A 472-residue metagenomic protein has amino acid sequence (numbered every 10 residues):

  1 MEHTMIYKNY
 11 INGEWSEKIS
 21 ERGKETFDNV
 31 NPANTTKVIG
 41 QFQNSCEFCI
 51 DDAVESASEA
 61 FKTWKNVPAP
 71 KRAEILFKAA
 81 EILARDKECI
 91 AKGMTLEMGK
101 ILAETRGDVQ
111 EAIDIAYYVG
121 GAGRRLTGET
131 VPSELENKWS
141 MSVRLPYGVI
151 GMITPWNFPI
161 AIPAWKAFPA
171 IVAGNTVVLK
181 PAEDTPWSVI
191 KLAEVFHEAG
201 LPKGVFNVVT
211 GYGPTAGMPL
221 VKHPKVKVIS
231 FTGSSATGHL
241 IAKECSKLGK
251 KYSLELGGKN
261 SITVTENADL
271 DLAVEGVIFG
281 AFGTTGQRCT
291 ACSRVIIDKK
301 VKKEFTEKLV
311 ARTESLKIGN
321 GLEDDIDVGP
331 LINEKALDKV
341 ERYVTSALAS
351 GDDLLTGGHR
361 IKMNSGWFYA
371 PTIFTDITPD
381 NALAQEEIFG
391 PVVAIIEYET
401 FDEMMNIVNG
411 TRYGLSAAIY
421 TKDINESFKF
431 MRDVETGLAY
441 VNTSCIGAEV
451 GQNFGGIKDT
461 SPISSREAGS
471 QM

Functional and structural regions predicted by a protein language model:
M1-Q41, E74, K78, L126-I153 (+4 more regions): Terminal low-complexity tails and localization/encapsulation signals of metabolic enzymes
T26, I39-S45, E59-N66, M152 (+6 more regions): Short, well-ordered beta-strand elements within core beta-sheets of diverse protein domains
T35-G40, V226, T263, K317 (+2 more regions): Conserved C-terminal structural/oligomerization subdomain of aldehyde/semialdehyde dehydrogenase
T35-L126, N137: Glycine-rich loop-to-alpha-helix module at the N-terminal edge of alpha/beta enzyme cores
T36, R72, M94, A116 (+9 more regions): Residue-level signal for inorganic ion chemistry
E59-N66, E81-E88, G99, D114 (+10 more regions): Generic secondary-structure signature for well-ordered alpha-helical cores
G128-L272, Y398: Rossmann-like NAD(P) dinucleotide-binding subdomain of oxidoreductase/dehydrogenase enzymes
V228, A236-T378, V441: ALDH superfamily catalytic-core signature
